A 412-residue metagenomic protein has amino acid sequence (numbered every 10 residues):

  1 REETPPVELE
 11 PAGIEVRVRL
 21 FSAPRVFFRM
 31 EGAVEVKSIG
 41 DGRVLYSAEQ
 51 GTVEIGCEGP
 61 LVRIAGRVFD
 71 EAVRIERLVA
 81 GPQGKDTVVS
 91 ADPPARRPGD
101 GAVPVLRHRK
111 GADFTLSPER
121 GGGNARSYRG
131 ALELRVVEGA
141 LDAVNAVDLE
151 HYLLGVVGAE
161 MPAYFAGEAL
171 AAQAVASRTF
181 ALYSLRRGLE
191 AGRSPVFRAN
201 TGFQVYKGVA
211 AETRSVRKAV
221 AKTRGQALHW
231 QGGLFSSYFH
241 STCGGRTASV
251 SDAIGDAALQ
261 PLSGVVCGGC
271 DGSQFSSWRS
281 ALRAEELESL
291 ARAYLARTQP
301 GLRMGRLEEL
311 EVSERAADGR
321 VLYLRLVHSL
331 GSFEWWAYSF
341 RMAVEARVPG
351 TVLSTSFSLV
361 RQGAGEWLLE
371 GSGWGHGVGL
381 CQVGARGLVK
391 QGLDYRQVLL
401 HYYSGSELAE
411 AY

Functional and structural regions predicted by a protein language model:
R1-Y412: Conserved, single-site charged/polar hotspot
